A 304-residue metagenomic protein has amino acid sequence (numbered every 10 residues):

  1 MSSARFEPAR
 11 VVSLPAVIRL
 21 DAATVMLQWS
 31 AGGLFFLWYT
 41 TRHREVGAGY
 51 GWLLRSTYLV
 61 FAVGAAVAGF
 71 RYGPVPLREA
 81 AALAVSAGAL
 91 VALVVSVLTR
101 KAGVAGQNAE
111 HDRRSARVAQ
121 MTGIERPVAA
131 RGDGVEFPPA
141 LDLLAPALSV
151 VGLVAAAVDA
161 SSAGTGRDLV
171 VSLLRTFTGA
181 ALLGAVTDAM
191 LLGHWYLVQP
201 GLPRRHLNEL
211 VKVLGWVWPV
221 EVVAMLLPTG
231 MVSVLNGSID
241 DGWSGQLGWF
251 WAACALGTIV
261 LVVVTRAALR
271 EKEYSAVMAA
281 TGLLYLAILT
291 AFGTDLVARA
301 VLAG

Functional and structural regions predicted by a protein language model:
S2-D21: Short, strongly hydrophobic alpha-helical membrane anchors
V11-V12, N108-H111, G132, G304: Terminal, compositionally biased segments
S13, V17, T165-L169, L202-R205 (+2 more regions): Membrane-helix interfacial "entry" motifs
A16-G106, A116-M121, F137-D159, L174-W195 (+2 more regions): Hydrophobic cores of alpha-helical transmembrane segments in multi-pass integral membrane proteins
R113-V135, P203-L210: Short membrane-interface loop/juxtamembrane segments of multi-pass integral membrane proteins
S161-V170, V234-D241: Membrane-interface helix termini and inter-helical loops of multi-pass transporters
Y196-L202: Short, charged/polar, low-complexity loop and linker segments that flank or interrupt alpha-helical bundles
